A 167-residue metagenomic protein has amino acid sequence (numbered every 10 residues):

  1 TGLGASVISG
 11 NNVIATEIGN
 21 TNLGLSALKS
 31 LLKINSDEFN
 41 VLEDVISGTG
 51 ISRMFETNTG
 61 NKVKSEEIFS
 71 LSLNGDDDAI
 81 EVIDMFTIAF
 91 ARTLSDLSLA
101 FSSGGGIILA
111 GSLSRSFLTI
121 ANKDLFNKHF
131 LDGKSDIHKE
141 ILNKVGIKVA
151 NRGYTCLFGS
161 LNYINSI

Functional and structural regions predicted by a protein language model:
T1-E38, S160-I167: Phosphate-binding/catalytic loop of phosphoryl-transfer enzymes
L31-I167: ATP-binding/phosphotransfer module of carbohydrate and carboxylate kinases, centering on a glycine-rich
